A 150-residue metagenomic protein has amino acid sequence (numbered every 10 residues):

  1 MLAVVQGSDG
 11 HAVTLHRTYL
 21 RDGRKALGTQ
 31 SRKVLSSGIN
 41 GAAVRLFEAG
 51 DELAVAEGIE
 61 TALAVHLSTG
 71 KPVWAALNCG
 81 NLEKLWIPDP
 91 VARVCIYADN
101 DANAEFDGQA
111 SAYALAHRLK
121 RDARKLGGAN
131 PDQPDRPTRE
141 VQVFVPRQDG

Functional and structural regions predicted by a protein language model:
M1-L53, A62-S68, P72, A116: Basic, glycine-enriched DNA-binding surface that flanks or lies within the catalytic cores of DNA
K25, G50-A54, I59-G150: TOPRIM fold recognition
